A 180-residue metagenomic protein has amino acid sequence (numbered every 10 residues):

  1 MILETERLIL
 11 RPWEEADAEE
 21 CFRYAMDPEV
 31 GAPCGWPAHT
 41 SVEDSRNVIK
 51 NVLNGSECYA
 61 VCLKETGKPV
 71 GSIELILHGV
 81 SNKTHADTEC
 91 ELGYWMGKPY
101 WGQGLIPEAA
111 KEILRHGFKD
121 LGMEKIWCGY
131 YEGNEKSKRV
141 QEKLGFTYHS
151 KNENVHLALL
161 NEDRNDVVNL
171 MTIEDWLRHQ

Functional and structural regions predicted by a protein language model:
M1-E29, C58, C62-Q180: Acyl-donor (CoA/ACP) binding surface of acyl/acetyltransferases
E15-A16, I49-N51: Short linear motifs in intrinsically disordered
Y24, N51-V52: Conserved catalytic core of Hanks-type protein kinase domains
E29-K50: Conserved GNAT-fold acetyl-CoA-binding loop/helix
